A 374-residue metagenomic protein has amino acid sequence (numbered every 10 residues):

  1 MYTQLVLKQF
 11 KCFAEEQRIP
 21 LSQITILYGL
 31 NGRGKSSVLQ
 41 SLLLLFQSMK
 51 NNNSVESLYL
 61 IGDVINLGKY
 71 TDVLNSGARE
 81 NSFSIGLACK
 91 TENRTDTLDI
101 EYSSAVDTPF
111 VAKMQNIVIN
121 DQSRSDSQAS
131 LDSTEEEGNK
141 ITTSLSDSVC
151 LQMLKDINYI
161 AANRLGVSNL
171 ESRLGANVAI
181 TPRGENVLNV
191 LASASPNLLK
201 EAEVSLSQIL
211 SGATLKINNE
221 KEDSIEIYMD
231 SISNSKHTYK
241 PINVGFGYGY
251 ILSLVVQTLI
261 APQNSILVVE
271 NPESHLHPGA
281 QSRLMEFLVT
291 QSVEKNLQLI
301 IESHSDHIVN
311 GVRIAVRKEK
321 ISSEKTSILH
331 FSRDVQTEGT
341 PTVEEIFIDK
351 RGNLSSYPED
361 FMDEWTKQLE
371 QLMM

Functional and structural regions predicted by a protein language model:
M1-K50, S54-Y59: Pre-Walker A-like glycine/lysine-rich segment at the N-terminus of P-loop NTPase domains
Q4-V6, S48-L252, Q257, P262 (+1 more regions): Phosphate-coordinating catalytic segments in nucleotide- and nucleic-acid-processing enzymes
E16-S22, T258-Q263, T290-E294: Phosphate-binding P-loop
G77, R283-M374: C-terminal lobe/lid and adjacent interdomain/linker elements of RecA-like ASCE P-loop ATPase modules
E270-N271: Walker B catalytic acidic pair
